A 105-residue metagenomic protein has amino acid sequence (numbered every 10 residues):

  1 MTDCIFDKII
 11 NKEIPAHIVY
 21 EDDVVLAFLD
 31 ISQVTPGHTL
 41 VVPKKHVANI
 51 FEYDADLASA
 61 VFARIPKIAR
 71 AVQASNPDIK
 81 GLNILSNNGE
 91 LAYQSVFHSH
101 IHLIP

Functional and structural regions predicted by a protein language model:
M1-P105: HIT superfamily nucleotide-processing domains
